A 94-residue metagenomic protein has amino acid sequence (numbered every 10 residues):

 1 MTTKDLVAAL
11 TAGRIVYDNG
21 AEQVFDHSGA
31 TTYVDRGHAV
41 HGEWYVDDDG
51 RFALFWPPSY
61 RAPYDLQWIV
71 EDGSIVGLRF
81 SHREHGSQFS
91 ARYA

Functional and structural regions predicted by a protein language model:
M1-A94: Lipid interaction determinants
